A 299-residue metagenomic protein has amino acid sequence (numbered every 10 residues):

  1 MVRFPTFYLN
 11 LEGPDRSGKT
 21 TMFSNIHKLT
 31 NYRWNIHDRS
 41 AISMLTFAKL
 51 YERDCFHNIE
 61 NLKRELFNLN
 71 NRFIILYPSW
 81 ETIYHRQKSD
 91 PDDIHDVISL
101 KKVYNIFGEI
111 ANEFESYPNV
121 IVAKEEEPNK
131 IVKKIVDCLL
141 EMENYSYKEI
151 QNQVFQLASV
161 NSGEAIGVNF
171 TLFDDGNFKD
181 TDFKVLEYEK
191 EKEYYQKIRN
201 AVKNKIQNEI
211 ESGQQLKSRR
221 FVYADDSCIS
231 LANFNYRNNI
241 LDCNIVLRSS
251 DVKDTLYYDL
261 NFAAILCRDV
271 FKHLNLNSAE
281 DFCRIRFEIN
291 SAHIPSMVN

Functional and structural regions predicted by a protein language model:
R3, D92, N105-Y147: NTP-dependent small-molecule kinase module
L11: Hydrophobic anchor at the beta1->P-loop junction of P-loop NTPases
R16-S17: ATP-binding Walker
T20: Walker A/P-loop
N25: Active-site signature of alpha/beta-hydrolase-fold catalytic machinery across serine- and Asp/Cys-nucleophile hydrolases
K28-W80, Y84: Glycine-rich phosphate-binding loop used to anchor ATP phosphates in small-molecule kinases, encompassing both
F67-N112: A glycine- and Lys/Arg-enriched "phosphate-lid" helix/loop adjacent to the NTP-binding pocket of small-molecule kinases
E143-N299: Terminal, non-catalytic protein-protein interaction segments that mediate quaternary/complex assembly
